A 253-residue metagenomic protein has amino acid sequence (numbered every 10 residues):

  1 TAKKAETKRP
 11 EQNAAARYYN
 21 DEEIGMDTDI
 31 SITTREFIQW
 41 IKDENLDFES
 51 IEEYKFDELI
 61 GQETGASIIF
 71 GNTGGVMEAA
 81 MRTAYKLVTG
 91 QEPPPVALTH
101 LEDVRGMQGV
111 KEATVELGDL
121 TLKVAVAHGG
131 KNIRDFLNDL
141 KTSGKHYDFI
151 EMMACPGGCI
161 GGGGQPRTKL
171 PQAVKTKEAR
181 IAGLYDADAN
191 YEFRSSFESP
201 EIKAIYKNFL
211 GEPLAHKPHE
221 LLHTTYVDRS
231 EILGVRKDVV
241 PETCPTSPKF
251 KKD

Functional and structural regions predicted by a protein language model:
T1-D253: Iron-sulfur-associated redox domains of electron-transfer enzymes in respiratory and anaerobic energy metabolism
